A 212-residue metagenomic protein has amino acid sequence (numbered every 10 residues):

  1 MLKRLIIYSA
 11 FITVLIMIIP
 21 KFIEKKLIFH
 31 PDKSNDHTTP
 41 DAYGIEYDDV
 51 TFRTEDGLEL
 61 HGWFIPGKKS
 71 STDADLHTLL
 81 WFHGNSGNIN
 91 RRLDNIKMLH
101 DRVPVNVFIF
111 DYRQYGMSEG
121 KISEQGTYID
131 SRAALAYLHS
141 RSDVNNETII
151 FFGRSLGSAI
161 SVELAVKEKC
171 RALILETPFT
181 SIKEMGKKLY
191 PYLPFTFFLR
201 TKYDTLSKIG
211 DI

Functional and structural regions predicted by a protein language model:
L5-R53: An N-terminal hydrophobic leader/cap segment in hydrolases
E46-D48, L58, T205: Residue-level marker for the onset of beta-strands and adjacent loop->beta junctions in well-ordered domains
E55-R141, E147, A165: Membrane-embedded segments
G84-N85, I150, Y192-R200: Short, flexible loop segments at the rims of nucleotide/cofactor-binding pockets, characterized by
Q125-T127, P191-P194: Short, hinge-like loop/turn segments at secondary-structure boundaries
A134-Y190: Primarily recognizes the serine-hydrolase "nucleophile elbow" in alpha/beta-hydrolase and SGNH/GDSL folds
T196-I212: The feature captures the conserved acid-bearing segment of alpha/beta-hydrolase catalytic domains
